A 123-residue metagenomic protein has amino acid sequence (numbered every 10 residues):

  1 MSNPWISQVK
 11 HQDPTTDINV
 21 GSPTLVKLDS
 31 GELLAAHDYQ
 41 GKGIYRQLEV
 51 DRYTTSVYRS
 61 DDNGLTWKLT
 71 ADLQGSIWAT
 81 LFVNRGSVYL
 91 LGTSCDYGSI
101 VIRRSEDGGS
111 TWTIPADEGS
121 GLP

Functional and structural regions predicted by a protein language model:
M1-P123: Asp-box/BNR beta-propeller blade signature and adjacent active/binding-site loops in extracellular glycan-interacting
